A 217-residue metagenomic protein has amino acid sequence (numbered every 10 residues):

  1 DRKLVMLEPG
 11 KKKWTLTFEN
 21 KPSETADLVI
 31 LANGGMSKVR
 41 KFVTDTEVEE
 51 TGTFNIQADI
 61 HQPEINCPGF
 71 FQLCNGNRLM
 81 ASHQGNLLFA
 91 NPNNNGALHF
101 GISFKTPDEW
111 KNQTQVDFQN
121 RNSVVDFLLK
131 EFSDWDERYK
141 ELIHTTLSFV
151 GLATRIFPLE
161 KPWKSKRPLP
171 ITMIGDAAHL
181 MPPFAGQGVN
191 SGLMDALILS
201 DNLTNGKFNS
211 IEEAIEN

Functional and structural regions predicted by a protein language model:
R2-L142: Conserved FAD-binding catalytic core of PHBH/FMO-like flavoproteins
I30-L31, S148-N217: Conserved mid-domain beta->alpha element of the FAD-binding
T46, W135, T146-F149, L203: Alpha-helix boundary/capping residues
I60, N94, F104, D136 (+4 more regions): Generic secondary-structure microfeatures
